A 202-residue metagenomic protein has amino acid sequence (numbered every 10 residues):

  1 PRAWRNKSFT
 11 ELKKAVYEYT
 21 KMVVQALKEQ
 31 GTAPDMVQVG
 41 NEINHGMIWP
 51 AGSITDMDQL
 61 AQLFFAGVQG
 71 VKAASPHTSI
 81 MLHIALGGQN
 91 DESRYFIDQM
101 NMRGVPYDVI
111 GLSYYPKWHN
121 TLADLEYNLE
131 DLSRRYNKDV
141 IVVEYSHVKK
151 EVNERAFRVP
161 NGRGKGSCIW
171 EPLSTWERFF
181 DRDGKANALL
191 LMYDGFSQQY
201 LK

Functional and structural regions predicted by a protein language model:
P1-M100, V105-Y107, W118-E130, R135 (+2 more regions): Active-site cleft segment of glycoside hydrolase catalytic domains centered on the general acid/base Glu
D35-V39, I80-L82, D108-L112, V140-V143 (+1 more regions): Hydrophobic faces of well-ordered beta-strands that scaffold small-molecule active sites in alpha/beta enzyme cores
F65-A66, D108-G111, D139, D194-F196: Short, surface-exposed, polar/charged, turn-prone segments marking secondary-structure boundaries
K117, K138-K202: Substrate-binding cleft of secreted/luminal carbohydrate-active enzymes
